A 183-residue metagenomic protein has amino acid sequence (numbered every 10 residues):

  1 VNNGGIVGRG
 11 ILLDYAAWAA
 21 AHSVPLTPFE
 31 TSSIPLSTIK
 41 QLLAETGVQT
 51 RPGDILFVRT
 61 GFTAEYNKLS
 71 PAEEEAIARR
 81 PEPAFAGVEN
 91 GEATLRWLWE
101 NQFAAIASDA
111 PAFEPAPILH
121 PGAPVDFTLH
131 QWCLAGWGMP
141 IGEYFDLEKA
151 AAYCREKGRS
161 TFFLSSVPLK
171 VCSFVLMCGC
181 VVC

Functional and structural regions predicted by a protein language model:
V1-C183: Active-/binding-site microenvironments in catalytic and ligand-binding cores
